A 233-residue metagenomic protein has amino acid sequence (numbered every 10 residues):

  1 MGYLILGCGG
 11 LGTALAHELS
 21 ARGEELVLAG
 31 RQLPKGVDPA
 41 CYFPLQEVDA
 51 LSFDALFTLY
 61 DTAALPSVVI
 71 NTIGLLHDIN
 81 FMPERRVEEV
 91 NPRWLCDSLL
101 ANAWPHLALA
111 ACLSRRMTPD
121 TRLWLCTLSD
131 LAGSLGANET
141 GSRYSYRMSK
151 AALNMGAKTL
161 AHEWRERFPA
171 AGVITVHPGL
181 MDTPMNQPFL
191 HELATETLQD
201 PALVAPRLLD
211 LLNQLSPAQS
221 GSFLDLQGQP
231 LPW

Functional and structural regions predicted by a protein language model:
M1-E25: Canonical Rossmann dinucleotide-binding motif of NAD(H)/NADP(H)-dependent dehydrogenases/reductases, specifically
H17, L107-A110, K150-H162, A171 (+1 more regions): Conserved active-site helix of classical SDR/Rossmann-fold NAD(P)-dependent CH-OH oxidoreductases
V37-F53: Rossmann-fold cofactor-recognition segment
I70, C126, V173-V176, N186: Hydrophobic structural elements of the Rossmann-like NAD(P)H-binding subdomain that define the short-chain
L75-I79, P83-L99, T118-R167: Catalytic loop of short-chain dehydrogenase/reductase
N154, W164-M181, Q219-F223: Conserved Rossmann-fold SDR core element
T175, T183, Q187-W233: C-terminal helical subdomain
